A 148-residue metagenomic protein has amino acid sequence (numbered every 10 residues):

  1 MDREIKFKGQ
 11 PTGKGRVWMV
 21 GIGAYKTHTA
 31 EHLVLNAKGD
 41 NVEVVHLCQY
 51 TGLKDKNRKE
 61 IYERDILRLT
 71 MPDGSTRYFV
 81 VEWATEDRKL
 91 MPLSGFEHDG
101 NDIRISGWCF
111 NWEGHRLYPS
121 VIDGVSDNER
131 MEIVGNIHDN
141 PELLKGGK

Functional and structural regions predicted by a protein language model:
M1-K148: Secondary-structure transition motif
